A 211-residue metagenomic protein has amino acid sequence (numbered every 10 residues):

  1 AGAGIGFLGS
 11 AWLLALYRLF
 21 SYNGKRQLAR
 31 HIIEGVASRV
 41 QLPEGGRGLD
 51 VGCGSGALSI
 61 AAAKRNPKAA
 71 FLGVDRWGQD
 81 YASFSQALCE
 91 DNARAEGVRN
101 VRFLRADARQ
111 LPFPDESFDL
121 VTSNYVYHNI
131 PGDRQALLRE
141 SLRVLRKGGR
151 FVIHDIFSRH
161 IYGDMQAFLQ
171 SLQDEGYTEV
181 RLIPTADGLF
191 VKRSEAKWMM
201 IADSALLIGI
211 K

Functional and structural regions predicted by a protein language model:
L13-G35: Class I SAM-dependent methyltransferase Rossmann-like catalytic core, especially the SAM/SAH-binding loop
E44-G54, L72: Conserved class I S-adenosyl-L-methionine
S55-P67: Conserved SAM-binding loop of SAM-dependent methyltransferases across substrates and taxa, primarily the Class I
N66, I130-P131, L145-K147: Helix-to-beta-strand junctions that scaffold the AdoMet/dcAdoMet cofactor pocket in Class I SAM-dependent enzymes
R109-V121: A short acidic, Gly/Pro-enriched loop at the edge of an enzyme's catalytic core that lines a small-molecule cofactor
Q135-K147: A short glycine-rich, Lys/Arg-flanked "PGG" loop and its adjoining helix->strand segment in the class I
G148-D155: Conserved beta-strand signature within the Rossmann-like core of class I S-adenosyl-L-methionine
Q173-G176, G188-K211: Core SAM-dependent methyltransferase catalytic element
